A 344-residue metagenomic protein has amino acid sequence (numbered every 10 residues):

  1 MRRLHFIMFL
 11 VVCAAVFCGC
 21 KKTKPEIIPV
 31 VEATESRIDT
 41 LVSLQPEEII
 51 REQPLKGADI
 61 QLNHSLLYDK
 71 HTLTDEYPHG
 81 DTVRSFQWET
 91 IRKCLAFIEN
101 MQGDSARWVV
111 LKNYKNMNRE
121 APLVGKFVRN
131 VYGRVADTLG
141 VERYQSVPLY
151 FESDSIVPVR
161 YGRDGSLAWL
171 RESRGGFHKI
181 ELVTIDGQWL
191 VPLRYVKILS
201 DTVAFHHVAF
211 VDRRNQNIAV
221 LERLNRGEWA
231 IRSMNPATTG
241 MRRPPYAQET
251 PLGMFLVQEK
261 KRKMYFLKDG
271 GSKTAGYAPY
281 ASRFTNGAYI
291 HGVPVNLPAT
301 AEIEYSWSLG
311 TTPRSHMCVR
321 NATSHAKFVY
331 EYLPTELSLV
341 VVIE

Functional and structural regions predicted by a protein language model:
M1-I7: Bacterial N-terminal signal peptides that target proteins for export
V16-G19: C-terminal motif of bacterial Sec signal peptides marking the signal peptidase cleavage site
K21-T23: Bacterial signal peptide processing site
P25-L44, H79, V83-F86, R92-A106 (+1 more regions): Exported/periplasmic cell-wall-interacting domains
V30-E120, P158-K197: SH3/SH3-like beta-barrel superfamily modules
E152-R163, A230: SH3/SH3-like (including bacterial SH3b) beta-barrel domains that bind proline-rich motifs or cell-wall ligands
I156-Y161, Y246, V329-Y332: Short, surface-exposed secondary-structure edge patches
T184, P192-T300: Gly/Pro-biased beta-strand-loop elements
